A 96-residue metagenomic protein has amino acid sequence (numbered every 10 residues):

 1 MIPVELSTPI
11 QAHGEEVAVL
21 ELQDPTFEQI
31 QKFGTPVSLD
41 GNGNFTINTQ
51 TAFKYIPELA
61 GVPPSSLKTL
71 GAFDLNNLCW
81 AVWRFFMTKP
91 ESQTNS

Functional and structural regions predicted by a protein language model:
M1-S96: Short, surface-exposed, charged amphipathic helix/loop patches that serve as local interaction elements
